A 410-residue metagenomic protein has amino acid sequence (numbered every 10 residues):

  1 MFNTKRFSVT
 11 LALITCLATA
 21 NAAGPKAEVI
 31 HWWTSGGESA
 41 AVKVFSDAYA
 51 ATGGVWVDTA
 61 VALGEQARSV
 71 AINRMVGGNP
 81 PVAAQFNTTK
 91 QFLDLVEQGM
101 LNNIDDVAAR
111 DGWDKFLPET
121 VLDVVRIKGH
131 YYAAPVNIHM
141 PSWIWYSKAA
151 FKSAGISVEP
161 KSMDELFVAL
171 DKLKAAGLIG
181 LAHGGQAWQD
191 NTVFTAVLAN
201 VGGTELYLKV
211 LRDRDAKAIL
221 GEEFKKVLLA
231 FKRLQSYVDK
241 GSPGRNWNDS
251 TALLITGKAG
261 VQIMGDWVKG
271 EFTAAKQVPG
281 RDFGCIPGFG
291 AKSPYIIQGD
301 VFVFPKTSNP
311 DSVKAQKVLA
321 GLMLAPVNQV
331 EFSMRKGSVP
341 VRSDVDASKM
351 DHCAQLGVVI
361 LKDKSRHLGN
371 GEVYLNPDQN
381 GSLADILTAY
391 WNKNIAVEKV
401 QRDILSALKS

Functional and structural regions predicted by a protein language model:
V9, I14, A20-L93, E97-Q98 (+6 more regions): Conserved N-terminal structural module of periplasmic/extracytoplasmic solute-binding proteins
P25, D47, A51-T52, G77 (+5 more regions): Extracytoplasmic/periplasmic substrate-recognition and gating elements
K26, A48-A51, K152, K362-S410: Conserved C-terminal helix/tail region of periplasmic/extracytoplasmic solute-binding proteins
W32, Q91, A196, L229-D311: Extracytoplasmic/periplasmic substrate-binding proteins
N87-P141, F167, T195: Hinge/lid segment of periplasmic solute-binding proteins
L101, T256, W267-A274, D300-P377: Mature extracytoplasmic/periplasmic domains
Y131-V136, F167-A216, A259: Extracytoplasmic/periplasmic solute-binding protein
L170-K172, R212-P243: Glycine-centered hinge/linker elements that transmit conformational signals in sensory and ligand-binding systems
